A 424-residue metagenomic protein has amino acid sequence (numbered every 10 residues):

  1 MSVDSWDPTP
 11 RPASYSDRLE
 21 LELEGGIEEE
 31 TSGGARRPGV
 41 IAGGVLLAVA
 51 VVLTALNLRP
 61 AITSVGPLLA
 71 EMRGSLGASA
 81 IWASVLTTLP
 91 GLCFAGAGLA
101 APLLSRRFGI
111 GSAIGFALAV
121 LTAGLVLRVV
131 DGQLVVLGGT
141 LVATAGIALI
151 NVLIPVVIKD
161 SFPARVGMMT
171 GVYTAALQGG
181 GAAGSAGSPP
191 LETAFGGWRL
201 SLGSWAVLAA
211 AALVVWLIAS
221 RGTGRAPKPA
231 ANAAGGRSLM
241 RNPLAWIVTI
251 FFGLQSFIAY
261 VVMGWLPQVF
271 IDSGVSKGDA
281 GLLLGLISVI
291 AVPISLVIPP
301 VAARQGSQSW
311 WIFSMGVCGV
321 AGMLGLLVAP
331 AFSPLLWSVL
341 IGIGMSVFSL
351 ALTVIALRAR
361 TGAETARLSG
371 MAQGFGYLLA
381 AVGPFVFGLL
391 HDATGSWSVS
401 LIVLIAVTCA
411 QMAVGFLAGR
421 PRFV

Functional and structural regions predicted by a protein language model:
E30-I41, R221-V248: Juxtamembrane intracellular "pre-TM" segments in multi-pass secondary transporters
V65-G66, P243-G285, V289-P293: Extracytoplasmic gate region of multi-pass secondary transporters
G96-L134: Conserved MFS/SLC helix-loop-helix module at the cytosolic interface between two early adjacent transmembrane helices
A97-G109, I294-S307: Helix-to-loop junctions at the C-terminal end of transmembrane segments in multipass secondary transporters
Q133, A164-M168, V172-G224: Helix-loop-helix hairpin linking two adjacent transmembrane segments in secondary transporters
L141-A175: Cytoplasmic helix-loop-helix junction between adjacent transmembrane helices in 12-TM secondary transporters
G306-A351: C-terminal transmembrane helical hairpin of 12-TM major facilitator-type secondary transporters
A359-S398, L404: A late C-terminal transmembrane helix in Major Facilitator Superfamily
